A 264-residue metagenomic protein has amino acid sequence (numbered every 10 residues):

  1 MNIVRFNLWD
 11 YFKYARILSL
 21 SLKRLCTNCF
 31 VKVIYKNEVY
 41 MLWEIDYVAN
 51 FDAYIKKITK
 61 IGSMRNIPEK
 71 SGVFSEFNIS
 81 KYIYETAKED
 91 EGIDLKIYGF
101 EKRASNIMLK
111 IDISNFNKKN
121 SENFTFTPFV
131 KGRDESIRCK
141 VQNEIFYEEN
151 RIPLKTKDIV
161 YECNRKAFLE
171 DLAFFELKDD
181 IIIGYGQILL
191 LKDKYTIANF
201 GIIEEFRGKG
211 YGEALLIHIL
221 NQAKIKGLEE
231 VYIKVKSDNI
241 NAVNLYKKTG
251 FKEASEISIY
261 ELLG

Functional and structural regions predicted by a protein language model:
M1-F12, T125-K140: A short beta-loop-alpha structural element at the N-terminal edge of CoA-dependent acyl/N-acetyltransferase catalytic
V4-S21, F146-Y161: Conserved GNAT-fold acetyl-CoA-binding loop/helix
S19-S75, G186-Y195: Conserved donor-binding loop and adjoining core beta-sheet/short helix segment in diverse acyl/aminoacyl transferases
E44-N50, L154-Y195, F200: A conserved beta-strand-loop-helix scaffold within acyl/acetyltransferase catalytic domains
K60-F124, Y260: Acyl-donor-binding surface of acyltransferase catalytic domains
S63-E76, N199-I202, G208-I225, N244-K248: Conserved acetyl-CoA-binding loop-helix of GNAT-fold acetyltransferases
Y82-E85, I197, V231-V235: Conserved hydrophobic beta-strand within the GNAT/NAT acetyltransferase core sheet that lines the active-site cleft
A87-A104, E213, S237-S255: Conserved active-site alpha-helix within GNAT-family acetyltransferase domains
